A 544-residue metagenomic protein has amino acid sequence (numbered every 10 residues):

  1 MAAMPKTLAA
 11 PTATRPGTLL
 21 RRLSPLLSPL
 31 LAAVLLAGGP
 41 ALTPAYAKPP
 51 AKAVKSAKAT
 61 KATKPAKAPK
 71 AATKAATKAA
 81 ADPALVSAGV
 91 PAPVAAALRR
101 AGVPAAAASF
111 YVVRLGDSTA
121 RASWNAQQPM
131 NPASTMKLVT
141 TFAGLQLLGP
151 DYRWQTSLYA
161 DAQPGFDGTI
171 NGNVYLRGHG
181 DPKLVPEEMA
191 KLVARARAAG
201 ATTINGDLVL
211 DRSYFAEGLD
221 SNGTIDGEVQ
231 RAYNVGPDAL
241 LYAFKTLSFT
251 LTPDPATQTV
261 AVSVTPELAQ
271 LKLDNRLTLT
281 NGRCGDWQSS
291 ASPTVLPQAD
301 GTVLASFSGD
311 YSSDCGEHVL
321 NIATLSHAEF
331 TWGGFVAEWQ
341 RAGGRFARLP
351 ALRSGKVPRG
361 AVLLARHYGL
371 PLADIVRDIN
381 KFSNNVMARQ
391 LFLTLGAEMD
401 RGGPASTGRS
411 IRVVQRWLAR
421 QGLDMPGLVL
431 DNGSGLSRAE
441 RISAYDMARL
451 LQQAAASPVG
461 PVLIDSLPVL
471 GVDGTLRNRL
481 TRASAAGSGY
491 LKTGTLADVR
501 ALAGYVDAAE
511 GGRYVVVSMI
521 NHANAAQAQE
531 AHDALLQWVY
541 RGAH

Functional and structural regions predicted by a protein language model:
M1-R22, A53: N-terminal secretory signal peptides that target proteins for export/translocation
P25-G39: Bacterial N-terminal signal peptides
L36-K52: Signal peptide processing junction and immediate N-terminal pro/mature segment of secreted/exported proteins
K48-R100, L147-M425, A534, R541-H544: Conserved serine DD-peptidase/penicillin-binding transpeptidase domain and beta-lactam-recognizing active-site
R99-W124: A short, well-structured edge-of-sheet supersecondary motif
S118, K137-G144, L208, L240 (+6 more regions): Residue-level preference for non-acidic, small/hydrophobic
R121-S123, V185, F382, F392-H544: Small-residue-rich helix-loop
S123-A143, L147: Short active-site loop at a secondary-structure junction that contains or immediately precedes the catalytic residue(s)
